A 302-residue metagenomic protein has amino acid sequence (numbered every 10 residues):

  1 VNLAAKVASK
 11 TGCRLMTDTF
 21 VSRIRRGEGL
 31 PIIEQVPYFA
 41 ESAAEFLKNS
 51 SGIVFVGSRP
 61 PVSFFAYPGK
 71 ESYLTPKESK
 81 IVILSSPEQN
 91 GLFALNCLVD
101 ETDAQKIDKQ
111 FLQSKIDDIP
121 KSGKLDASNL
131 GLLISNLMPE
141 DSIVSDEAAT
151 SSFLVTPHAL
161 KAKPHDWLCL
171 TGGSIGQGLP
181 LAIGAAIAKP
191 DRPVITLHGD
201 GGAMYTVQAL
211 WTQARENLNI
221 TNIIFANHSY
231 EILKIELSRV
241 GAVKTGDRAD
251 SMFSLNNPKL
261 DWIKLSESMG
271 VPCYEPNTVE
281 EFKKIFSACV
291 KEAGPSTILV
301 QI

Functional and structural regions predicted by a protein language model:
V1-V82, A162-R192, M204-Q208, R239 (+2 more regions): Glycine-rich, anion-gripping cofactor-binding loops and their flanking helix/strand elements in enzyme active sites
N2-K6, L133, P157, A209-T212 (+1 more regions): A short acidic, amphipathic alpha-helical/loop segment
D18-F20, S58, S86, G199 (+1 more regions): Cofactor-binding loop segments of dinucleotide-utilizing enzymes, especially the Rossmann-like FAD- and NAD(P)+-binding
Y38, F46-S51, G57-P68, S72 (+1 more regions): Thiamine diphosphate
P68-D108: Terminal amphipathic helices with adjacent charged low-complexity linkers/tails
Q110-D191: Active-site diphosphate/adenylate-binding microenvironment
D191-T212, F225: DG-centered beta-turn motif at the end of beta-strands
